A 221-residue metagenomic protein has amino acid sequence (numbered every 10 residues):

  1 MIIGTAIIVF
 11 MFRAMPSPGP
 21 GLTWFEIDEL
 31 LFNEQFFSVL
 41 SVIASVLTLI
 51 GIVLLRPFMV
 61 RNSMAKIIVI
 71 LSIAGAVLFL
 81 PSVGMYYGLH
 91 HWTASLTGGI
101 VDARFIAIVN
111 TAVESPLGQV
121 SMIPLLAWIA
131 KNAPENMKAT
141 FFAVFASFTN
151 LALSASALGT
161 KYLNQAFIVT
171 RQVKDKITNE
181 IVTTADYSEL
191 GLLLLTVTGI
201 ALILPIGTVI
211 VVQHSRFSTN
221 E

Functional and structural regions predicted by a protein language model:
M1-G21, A112: Pair of pore-lining "gating" transmembrane helices in MFS-fold secondary transporters
F12, S17-V39: Short amphipathic helix-loop junctions that connect adjacent transmembrane helices in Major Facilitator Superfamily/SLC
E34-Q35, R104, A133-F145: Loop-to-transmembrane helix entry/capping segments in MFS-fold secondary transporters and related SLC/MFSD carriers
T48-I70, H90, N164: Helix-to-loop junctions at the C-terminal end of transmembrane segments in multipass secondary transporters
I73-I100: C-terminal ends and interior cores of transmembrane alpha-helices in multi-pass membrane transporters/permeases
M85-Y86, I168, T183-E221: Multi-pass alpha-helical transporter architecture, strongest for 12-TM Major Facilitator/SLC carriers used
W92-P124: Hydrophobic core of transmembrane alpha-helices in multi-pass small-molecule transporters, especially MFS/SLC-type
V120-P134, T140: Intracellular juxtamembrane helix-capping segments at the cytosolic ends of symmetry-related transmembrane helices
